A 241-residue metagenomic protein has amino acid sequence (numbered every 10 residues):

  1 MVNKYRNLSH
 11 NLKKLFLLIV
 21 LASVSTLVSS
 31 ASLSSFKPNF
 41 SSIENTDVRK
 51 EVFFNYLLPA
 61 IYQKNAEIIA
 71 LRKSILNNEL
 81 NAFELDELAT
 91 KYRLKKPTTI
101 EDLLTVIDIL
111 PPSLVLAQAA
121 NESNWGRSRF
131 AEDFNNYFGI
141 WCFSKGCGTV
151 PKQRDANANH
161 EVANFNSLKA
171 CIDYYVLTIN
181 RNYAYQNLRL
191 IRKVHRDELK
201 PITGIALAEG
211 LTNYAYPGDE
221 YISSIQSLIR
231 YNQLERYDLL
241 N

Functional and structural regions predicted by a protein language model:
V2-A117, N121-N241: Catalytic cores of secreted/periplasmic lytic hydrolases that degrade extracellular macromolecules
